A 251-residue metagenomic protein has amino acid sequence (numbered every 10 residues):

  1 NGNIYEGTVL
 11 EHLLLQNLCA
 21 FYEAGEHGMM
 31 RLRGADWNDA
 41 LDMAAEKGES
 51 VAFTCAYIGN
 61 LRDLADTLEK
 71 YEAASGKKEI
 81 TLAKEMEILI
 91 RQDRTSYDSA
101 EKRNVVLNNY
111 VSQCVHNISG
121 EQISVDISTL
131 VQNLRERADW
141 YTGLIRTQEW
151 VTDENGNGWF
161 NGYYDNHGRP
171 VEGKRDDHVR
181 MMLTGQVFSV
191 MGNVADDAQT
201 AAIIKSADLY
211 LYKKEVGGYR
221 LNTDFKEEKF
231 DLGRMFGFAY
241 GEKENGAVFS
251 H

Functional and structural regions predicted by a protein language model:
N1-H251: Acidic, mature catalytic/reactive cores of soluble proteins
